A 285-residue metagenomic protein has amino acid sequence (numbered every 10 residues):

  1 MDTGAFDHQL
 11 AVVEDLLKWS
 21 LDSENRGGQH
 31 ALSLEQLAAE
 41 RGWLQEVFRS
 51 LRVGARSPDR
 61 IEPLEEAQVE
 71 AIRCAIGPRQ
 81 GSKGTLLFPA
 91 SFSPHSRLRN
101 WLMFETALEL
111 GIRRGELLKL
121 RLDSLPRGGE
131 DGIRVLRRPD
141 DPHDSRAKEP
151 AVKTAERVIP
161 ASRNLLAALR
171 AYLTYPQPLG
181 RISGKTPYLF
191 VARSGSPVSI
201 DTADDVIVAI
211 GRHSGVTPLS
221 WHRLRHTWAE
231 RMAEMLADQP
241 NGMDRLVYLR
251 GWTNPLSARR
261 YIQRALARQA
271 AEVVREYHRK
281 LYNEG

Functional and structural regions predicted by a protein language model:
M1-G54, R79, K83-G84, F88-S91: N-terminal core-binding DNA-recognition domain of tyrosine recombinases/integrases
S23-A31, A107-G132: Short, charged phosphate-coordinating catalytic segments
W43-K83, S145-R163, G180-K185: DNA breakage-rejoining catalytic core of tyrosine-based enzymes
C74-R114: Basic, Lys/Arg- and aromatic-enriched nucleic-acid-binding interface segment
G84, S162-T217: Active-site/catalytic core of tyrosine-dependent DNA strand-transfer enzymes
P89, K119-A168: Conserved tyrosine-mediated DNA breakage-rejoining catalytic core shared by Y-recombinases
D204-Y248, W252-P255, A267: Short, basic (Lys/Arg/His-rich) helix/loop patches that form interaction surfaces in the mid-to-C-terminal regions
R250-H278: Catalytic-site neighborhood detector that most strongly recognizes the C-terminal catalytic loop/helix of tyrosine
